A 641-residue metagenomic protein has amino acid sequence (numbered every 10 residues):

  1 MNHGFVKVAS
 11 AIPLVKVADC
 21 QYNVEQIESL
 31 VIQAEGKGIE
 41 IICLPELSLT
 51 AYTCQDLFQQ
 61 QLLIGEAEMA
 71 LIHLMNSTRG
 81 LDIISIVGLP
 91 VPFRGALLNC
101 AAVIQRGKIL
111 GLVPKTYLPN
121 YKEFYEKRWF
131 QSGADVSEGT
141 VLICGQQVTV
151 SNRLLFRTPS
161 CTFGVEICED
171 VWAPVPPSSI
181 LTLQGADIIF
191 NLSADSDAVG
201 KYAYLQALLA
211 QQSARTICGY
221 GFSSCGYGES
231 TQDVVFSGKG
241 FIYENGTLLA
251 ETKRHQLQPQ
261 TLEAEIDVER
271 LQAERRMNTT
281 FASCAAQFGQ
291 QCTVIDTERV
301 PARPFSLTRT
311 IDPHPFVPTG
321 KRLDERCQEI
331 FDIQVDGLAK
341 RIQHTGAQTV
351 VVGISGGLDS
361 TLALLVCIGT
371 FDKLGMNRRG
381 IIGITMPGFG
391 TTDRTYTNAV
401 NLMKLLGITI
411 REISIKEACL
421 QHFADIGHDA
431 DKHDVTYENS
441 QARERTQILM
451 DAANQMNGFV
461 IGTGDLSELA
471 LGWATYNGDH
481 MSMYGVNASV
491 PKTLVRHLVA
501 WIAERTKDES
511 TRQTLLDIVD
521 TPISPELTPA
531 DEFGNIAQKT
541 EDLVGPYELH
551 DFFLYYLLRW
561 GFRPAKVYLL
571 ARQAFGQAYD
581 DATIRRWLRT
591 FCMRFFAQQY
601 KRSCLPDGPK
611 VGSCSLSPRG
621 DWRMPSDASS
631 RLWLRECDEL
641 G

Functional and structural regions predicted by a protein language model:
M1-V351, G369-R378, I410: Enzyme catalytic cores with a strong preference for nitrogen-chemistry domains
K7, A18, P159, T216-C218 (+5 more regions): ATP/NTP-dependent adenylation/nucleotidyl-transfer catalytic domains that generate, transfer, or process NMP-activated
